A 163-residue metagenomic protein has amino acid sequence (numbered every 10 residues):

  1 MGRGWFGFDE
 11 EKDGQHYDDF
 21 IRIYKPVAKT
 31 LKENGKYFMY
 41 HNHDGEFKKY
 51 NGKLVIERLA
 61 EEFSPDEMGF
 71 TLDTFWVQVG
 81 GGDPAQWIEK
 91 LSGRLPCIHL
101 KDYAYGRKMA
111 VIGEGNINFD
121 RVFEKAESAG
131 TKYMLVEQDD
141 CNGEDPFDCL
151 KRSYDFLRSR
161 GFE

Functional and structural regions predicted by a protein language model:
M1-G69, F147-D148: Active-site acidic/histidine proton-transfer and metal-coordination neighborhood in alpha/beta enzyme cores
Y37, Y50-L72, W76-E163: Histidine-acidic metal/acid-base catalytic patches
